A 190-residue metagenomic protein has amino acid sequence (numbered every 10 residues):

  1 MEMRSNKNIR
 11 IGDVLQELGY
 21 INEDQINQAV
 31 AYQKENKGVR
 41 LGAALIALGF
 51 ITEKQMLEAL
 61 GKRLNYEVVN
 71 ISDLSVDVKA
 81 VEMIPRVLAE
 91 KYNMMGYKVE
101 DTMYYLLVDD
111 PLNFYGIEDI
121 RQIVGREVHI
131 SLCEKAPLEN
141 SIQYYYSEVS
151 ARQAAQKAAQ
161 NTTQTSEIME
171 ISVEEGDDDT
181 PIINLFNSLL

Functional and structural regions predicted by a protein language model:
E2-L190: N-terminal, intrinsically disordered, highly charged
